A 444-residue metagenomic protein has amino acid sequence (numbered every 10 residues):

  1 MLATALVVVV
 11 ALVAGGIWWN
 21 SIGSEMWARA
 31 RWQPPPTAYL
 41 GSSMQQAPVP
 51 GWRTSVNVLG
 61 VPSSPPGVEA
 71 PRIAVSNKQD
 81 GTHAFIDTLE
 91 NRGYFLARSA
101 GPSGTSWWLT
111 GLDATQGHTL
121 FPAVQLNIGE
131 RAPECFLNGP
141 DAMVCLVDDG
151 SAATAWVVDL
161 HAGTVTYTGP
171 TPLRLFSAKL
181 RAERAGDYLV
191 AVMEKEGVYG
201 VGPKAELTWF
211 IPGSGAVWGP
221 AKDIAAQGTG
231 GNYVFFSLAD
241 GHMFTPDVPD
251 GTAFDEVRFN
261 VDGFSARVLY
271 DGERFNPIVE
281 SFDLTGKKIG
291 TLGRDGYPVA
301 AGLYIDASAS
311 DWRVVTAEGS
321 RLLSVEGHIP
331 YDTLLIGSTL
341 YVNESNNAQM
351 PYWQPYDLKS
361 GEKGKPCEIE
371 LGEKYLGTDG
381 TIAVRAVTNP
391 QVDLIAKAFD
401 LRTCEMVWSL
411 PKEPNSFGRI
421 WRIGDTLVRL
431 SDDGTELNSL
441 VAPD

Functional and structural regions predicted by a protein language model:
L2-P140, Y167, W209, N415 (+1 more regions): N-terminal "mature head" segments of proteins
T54, P65-Q79, H118-Q125, T164-R174 (+7 more regions): A short beta-strand motif characteristic of beta-propeller blades
S76-E90, Q125-P140, P170-D187, I211-I224 (+6 more regions): Repeated scaffold domains used in trafficking and secretory/extracellular systems, primarily beta-propellers
E90-S99, V144-D149, A191-E194, G228-T229 (+4 more regions): Recurrent small/Gly-Pro-centered beta-turn motifs in extracellular repeat architectures
P102-T110, G150-V157, K195-V201, G230-S237 (+5 more regions): Structural motif
S106-A191: Non-cytosolic head/periplasmic domains of membrane-anchored proteins
G327-L401: Loop/turn-rich, solvent-exposed surfaces of beta-rich toroidal or solenoidal domains
C404-D444: Blade-level signature of beta-propeller repeat domains, shared across WD40, Kelch, NHL, RCC1 and BNR/Asp-box propellers
